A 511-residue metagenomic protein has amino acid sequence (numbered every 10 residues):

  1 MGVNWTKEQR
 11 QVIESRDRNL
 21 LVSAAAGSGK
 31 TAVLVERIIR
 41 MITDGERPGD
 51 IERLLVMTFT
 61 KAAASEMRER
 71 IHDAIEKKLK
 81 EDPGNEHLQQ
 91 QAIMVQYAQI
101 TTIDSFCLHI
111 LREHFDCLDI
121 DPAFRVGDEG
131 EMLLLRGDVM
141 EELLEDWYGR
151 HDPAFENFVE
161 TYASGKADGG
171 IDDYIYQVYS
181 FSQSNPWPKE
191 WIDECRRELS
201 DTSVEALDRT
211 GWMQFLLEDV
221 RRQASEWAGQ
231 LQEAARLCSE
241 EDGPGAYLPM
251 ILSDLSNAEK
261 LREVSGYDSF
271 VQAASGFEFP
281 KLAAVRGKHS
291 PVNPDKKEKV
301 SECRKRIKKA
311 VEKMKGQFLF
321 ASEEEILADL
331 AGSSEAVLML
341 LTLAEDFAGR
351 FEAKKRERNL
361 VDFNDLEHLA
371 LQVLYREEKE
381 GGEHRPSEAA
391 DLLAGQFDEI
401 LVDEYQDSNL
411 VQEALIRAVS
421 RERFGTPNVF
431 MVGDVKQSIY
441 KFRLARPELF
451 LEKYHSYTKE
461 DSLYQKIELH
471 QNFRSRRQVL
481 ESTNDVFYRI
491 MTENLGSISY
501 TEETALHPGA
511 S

Functional and structural regions predicted by a protein language model:
N4-E8, I13-E14, N19-S23, V33 (+12 more regions): Conserved helicase NTPase motor core
G29-K30: Conserved glycine(s) of the Walker
V35-I39: A conserved segment at the C-terminal end of the G1
T43, H72-K80, L108-D119, G137-G149 (+7 more regions): Non-catalytic alpha-helical coupling and interface elements of nucleotide-dependent molecular machines and regulators
I51-N157, G211, E448-E452, E481: Conserved P-loop NTPase-based nucleic-acid remodeling module centered on helicase motor cores
D82-A92, G149-G165, K466-I467, N494-T504: Short, glycine/acidic-rich hinge or "gate" loops at secondary-structure transitions that mediate conformational
G169-Y179, E468-S511: Helicase-core coupling region on the C-terminal RecA-like lobe
D172-V361, Y464: Conserved ATP-driven helicase/translocase motor core recognized via long, highly charged RecA-like/P-loop NTPase domain
